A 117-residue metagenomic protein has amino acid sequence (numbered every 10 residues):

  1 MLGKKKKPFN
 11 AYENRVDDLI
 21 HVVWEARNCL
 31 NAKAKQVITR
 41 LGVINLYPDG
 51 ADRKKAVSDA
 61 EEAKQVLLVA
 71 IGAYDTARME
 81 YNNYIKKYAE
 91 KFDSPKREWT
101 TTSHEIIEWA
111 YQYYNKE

Functional and structural regions predicted by a protein language model:
M1-R15: Short, charge-rich amphipathic alpha-helices with coiled-coil/heptad character
L2-K4, Q112-E117: Short acidic DE-rich linear segments
K4-K7, K54-K55, K91: Polybasic, lysine/arginine-rich low-complexity segments
Y12, V16-L19, V23-R40, A60-Y88 (+1 more regions): Long amphipathic alpha-helices with heptad-repeat character, especially coiled-coil-forming segments used
A34, G42-K55, S94: Charged, low-complexity interaction regions
P95-I107, Y111-Y113: Long, non-catalytic architectural segments outside compact domain cores
